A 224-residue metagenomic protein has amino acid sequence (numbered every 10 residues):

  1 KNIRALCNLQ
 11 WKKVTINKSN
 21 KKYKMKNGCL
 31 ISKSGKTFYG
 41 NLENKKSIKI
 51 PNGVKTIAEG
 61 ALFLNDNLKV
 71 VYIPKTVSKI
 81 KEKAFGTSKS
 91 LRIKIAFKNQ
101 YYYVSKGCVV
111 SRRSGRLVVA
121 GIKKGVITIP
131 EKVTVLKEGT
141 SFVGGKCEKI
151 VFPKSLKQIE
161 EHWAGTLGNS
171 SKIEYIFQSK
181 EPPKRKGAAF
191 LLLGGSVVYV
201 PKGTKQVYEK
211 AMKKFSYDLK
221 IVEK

Functional and structural regions predicted by a protein language model:
K1-I3, N8-C29, K33, N41-T56 (+7 more regions): Structural signature of tandem-repeat unit edges
R4, G60, K83, G139 (+2 more regions): Surface-exposed charge patches
A5, H162-W163, A188-A189, A211: A short acidic, amphipathic alpha-helical/loop segment
S34-G35, R113-G115: Surface beta-strand/loop "capping" patches
L191-L193: BRCT (BRCA1 C-terminal) domain core and associated BRCT-interaction motifs
A211-L219: Helix-loop-beta element that forms the nucleotide-linked donor phosphate-binding surface in glycosyltransferases
